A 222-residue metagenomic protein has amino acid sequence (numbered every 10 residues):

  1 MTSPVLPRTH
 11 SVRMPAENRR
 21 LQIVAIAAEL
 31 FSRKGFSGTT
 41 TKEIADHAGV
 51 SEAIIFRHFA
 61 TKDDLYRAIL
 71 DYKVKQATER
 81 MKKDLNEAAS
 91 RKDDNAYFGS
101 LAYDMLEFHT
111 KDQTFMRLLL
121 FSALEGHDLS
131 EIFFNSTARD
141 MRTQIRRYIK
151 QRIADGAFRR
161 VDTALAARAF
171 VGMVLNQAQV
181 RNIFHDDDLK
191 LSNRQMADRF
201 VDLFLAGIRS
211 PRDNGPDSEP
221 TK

Functional and structural regions predicted by a protein language model:
M1-N18, K82-N86, R212-K222: N-terminal intrinsically disordered/low-complexity leader segments
R19-A28, I44, I69-K73, A77 (+1 more regions): Generic hydrophobic, amphipathic alpha-helix propensity
Q22, L30-D64, A68: Helix-turn-helix
I23-F31, M105, F204: Short hydrophobic clusters on alpha-helical segments that form packing/core surfaces in small helical domains
M81-K111, A167-F170, A197, D213: Hydrophobic alpha-helical connector segments
L85-N86, H109-E131, Q177-I183: Amphipathic alpha-helical segments used for helix-helix packing
F108-K111, D128-D155, L165, Q195-D198: Amphipathic alpha-helical packing segments from all-alpha helical-bundle domains
R159-R181, S192-L205: Hydrophobic alpha-helical segments that form the core of small-molecule binding pockets and/or dimer interfaces
